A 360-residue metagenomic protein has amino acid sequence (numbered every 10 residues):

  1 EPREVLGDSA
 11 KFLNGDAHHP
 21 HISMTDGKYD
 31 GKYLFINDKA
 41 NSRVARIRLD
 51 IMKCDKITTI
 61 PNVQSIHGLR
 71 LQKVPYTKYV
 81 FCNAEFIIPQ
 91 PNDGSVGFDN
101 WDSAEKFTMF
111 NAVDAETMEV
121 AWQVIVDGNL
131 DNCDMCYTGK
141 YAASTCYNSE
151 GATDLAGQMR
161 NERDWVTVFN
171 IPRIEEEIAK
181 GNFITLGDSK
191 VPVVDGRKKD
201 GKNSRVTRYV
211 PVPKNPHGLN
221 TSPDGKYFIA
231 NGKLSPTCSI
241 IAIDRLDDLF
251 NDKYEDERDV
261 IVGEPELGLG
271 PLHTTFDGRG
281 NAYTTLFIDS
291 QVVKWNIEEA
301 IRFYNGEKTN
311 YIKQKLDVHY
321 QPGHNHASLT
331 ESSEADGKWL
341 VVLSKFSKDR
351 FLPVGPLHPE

Functional and structural regions predicted by a protein language model:
E1-E360: Predominantly soluble domains enriched in secretory-pathway, periplasmic, or organellar proteins
